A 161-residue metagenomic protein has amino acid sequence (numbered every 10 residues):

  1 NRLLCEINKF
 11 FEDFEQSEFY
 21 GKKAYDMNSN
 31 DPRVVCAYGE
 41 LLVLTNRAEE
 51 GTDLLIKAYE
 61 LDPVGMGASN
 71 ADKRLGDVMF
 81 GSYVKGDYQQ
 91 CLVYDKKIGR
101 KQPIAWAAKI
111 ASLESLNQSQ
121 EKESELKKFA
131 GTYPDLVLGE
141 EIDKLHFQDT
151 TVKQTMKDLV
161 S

Functional and structural regions predicted by a protein language model:
C5-N8, D13-S161: Alpha-helical protein-protein interaction modules
